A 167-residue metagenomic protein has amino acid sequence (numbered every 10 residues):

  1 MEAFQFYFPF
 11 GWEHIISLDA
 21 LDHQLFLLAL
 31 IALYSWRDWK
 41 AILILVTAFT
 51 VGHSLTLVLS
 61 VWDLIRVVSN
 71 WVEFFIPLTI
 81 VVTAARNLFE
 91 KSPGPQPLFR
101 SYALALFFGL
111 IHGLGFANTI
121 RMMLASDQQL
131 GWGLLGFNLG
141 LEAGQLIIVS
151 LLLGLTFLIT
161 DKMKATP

Functional and structural regions predicted by a protein language model:
M1-P167: Membrane metalloprotein/metal-transporter helix-bundle signature
